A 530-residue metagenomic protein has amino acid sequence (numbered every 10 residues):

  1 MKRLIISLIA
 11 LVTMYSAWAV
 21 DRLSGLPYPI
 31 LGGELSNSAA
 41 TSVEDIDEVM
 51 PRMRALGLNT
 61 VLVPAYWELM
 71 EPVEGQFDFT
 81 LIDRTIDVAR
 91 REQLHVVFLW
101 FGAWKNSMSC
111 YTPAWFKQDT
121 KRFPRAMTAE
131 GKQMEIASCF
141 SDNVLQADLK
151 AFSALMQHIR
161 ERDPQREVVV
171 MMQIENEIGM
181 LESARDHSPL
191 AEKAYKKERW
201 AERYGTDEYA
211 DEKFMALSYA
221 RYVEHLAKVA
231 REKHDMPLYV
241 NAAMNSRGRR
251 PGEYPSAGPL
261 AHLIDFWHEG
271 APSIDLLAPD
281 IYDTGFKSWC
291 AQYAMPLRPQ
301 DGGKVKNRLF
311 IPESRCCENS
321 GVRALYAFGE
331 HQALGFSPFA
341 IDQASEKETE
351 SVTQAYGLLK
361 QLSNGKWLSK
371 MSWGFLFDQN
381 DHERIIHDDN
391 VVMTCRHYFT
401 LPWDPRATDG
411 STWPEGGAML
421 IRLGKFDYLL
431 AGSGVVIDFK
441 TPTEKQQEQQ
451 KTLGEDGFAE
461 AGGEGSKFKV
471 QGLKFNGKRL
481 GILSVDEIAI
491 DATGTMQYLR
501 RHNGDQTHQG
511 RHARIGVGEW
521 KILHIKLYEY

Functional and structural regions predicted by a protein language model:
L4-T13: Sec-dependent N-terminal signal peptides
A17-N59: N-terminal carbohydrate-binding accessory modules
L31-S42, P64-I82, E130-K150, R162 (+4 more regions): The substrate-binding groove and active-site-proximal loops of carbohydrate-active enzymes, especially glycoside
D45-T120, Y219-D235: Aromatic-lined substrate-binding rim segments of carbohydrate-active enzymes
L94, H225-E232, A261-M371: Catalytic-core region of carbohydrate-active enzymes that cleave or remodel glycosidic bonds
R122-I264: Polysaccharide-binding and catalytic clefts of secreted carbohydrate-active enzymes
V322-Q446, G454-E460: Aromatic- and carboxylate-lined catalytic core of secreted/periplasmic carbohydrate-active enzymes
P405-T412, L429-Y530: C-terminal beta-sandwich/jelly-roll accessory domains of carbohydrate-active enzymes
